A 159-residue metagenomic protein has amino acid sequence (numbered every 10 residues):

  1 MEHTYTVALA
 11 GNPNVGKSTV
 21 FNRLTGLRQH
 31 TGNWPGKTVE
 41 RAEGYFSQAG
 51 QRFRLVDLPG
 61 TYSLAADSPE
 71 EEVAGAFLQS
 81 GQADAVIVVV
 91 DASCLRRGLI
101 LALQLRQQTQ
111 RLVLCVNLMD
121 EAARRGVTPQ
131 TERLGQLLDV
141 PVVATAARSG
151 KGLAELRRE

Functional and structural regions predicted by a protein language model:
M1-A66, S80-G81, A85: Conserved G1/Walker A P-loop phosphate-binding module
G16-K17, R148-E159: Conserved GTPase G-domain signal focused on the G5
G36, G60-S63, A92-R96, L118-A123 (+1 more regions): Conserved nucleotide-binding/hydrolysis micro-motifs of P-loop NTPases
V39, V143-T145: Hydrophobic residues at beta-strand termini and immediately following loops that shape nucleotide-binding pockets
G44-G50, V73-V143: Conserved C-terminal guanine-recognition region of P-loop GTPase G domains, centered on the G4
A66-V73: Glycine-rich, highly charged phosphate/nucleotide-binding loops
